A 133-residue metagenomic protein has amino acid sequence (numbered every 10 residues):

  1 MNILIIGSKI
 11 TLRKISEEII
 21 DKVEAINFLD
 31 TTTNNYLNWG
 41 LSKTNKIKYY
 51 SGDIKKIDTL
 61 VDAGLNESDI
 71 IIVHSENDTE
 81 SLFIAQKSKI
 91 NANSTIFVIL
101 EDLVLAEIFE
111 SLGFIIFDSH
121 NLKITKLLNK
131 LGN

Functional and structural regions predicted by a protein language model:
M1-N133: Cytosolic regulatory regions of ion transport systems
